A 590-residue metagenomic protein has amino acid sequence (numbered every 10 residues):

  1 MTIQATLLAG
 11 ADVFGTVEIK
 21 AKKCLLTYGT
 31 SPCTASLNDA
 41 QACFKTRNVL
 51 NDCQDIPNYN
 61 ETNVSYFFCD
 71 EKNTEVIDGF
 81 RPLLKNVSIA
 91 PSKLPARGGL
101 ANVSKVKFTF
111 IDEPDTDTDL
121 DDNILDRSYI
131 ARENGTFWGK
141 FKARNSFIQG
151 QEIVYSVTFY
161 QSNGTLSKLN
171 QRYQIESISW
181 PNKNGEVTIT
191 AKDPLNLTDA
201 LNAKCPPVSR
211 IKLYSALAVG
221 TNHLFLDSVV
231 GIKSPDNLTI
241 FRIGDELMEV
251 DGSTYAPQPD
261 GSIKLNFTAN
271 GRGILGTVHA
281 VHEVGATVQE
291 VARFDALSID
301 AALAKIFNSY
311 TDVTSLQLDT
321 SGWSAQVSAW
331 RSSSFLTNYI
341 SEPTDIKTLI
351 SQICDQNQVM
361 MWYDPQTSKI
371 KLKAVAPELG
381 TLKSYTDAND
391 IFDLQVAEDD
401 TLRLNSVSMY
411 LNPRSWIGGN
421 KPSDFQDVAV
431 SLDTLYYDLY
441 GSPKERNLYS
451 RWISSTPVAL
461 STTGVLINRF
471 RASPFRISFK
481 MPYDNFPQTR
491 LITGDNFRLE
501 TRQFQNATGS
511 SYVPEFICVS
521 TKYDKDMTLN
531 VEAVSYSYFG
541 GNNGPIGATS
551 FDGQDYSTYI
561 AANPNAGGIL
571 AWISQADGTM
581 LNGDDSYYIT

Functional and structural regions predicted by a protein language model:
M1-A40: Intrinsically disordered, low-structural-confidence terminal and linker regions
M1-T2, A40-C43, N48-F137, A143-L169 (+3 more regions): C-terminal extracytoplasmic interaction modules
I175, V250, C518-S520: Conserved hydrophobic positions within beta-strands
E246-T268, I353-D355: Polar, enzyme-active/binding microenvironments
G261, N270-V278, L394: Periplasmic N-terminal soluble interaction domains immediately after the signal peptide in Gram-negative
H282: Beta-strand/loop-dominated core regions that host nucleotide or nucleotide-derived cofactor-binding catalytic loops
